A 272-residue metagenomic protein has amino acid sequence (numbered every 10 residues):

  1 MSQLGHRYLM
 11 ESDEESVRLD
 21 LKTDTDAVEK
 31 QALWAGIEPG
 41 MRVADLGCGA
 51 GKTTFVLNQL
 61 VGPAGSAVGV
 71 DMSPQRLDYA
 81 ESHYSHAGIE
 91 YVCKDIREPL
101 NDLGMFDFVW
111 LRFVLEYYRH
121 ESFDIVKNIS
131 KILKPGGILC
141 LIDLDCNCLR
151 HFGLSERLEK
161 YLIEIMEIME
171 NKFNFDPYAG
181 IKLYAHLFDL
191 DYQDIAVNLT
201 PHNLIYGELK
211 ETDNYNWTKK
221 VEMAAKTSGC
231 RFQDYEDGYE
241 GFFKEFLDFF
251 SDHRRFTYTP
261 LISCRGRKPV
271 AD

Functional and structural regions predicted by a protein language model:
G5-Y8, D13-E15, N198-R255: C-terminal helical/coil "lid" or tail adjacent to the Rossmann-like core of SAM-dependent
K22-M41, V56: Conserved alpha-helix/loop element of class I SAM-dependent methyltransferases that forms part of the SAM/SAH-binding
A44, A50-P99, D124: Class I SAM-dependent methyltransferase SAM/SAH-binding core
G62, Y118-R119, L133-P135: Helix-to-beta-strand junctions that scaffold the AdoMet/dcAdoMet cofactor pocket in Class I SAM-dependent enzymes
L100-V109: A short acidic, Gly/Pro-enriched loop at the edge of an enzyme's catalytic core that lines a small-molecule cofactor
F123-I138: A short glycine-rich, Lys/Arg-flanked "PGG" loop and its adjoining helix->strand segment in the class I
C140-L209: Conserved catalytic/acceptor-binding region of the Class I
L190-D191, L261-D272: Core SAM-dependent methyltransferase catalytic element
